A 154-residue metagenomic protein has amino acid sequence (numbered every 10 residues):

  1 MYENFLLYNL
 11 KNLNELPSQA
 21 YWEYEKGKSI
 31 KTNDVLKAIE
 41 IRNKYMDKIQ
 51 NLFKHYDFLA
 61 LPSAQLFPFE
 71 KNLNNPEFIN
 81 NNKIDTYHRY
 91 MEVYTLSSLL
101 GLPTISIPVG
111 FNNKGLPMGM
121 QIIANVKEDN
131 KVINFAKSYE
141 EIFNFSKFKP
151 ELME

Functional and structural regions predicted by a protein language model:
M1-Q50, L66-F67, P103-V109, N113-L116: Short helix-loop capping/hinge segments that flank enzyme active sites or metal/cofactor-binding pockets
Y8-N12, I41, L52, D129 (+2 more regions): Change "in soluble alpha/beta enzymes" to "in soluble alpha/beta proteins
V35-L36, S98-E154: Structural helix-boundary/capping segments
K37, F69-Y90: Short, surface-exposed loop/helix-turn segments at secondary-structure junctions that function as lids/hinges flanking
Q50-N51, I84-I107: Small-aliphatic-rich amphipathic alpha-helix that forms the alpha element of a beta-alpha
D57: Conserved acidic residues
S63: Substrate-recognition/cap regions that form aromatic- and gly/pro-loop-enriched pockets for small-molecule ligands
